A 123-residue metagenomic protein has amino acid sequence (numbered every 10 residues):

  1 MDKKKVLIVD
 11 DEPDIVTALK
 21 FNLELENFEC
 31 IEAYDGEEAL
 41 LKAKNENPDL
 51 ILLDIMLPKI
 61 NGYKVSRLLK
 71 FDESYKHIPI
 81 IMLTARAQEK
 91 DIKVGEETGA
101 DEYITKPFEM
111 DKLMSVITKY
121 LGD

Functional and structural regions predicted by a protein language model:
V16, P58, K76, Q88: The feature encodes the CheY-like receiver
T17-L25: Charged docking surfaces used in two-component/phosphorelay signaling
N27-Y34, K42: Short hydrophobic/Thr-rich beta-strand motif most characteristic of the beta2 strand and flanking loop of CheY-like
E46-L52, L57: Active-site beta3 strand of CheY-like receiver
F108-I117: C-terminal output helix
